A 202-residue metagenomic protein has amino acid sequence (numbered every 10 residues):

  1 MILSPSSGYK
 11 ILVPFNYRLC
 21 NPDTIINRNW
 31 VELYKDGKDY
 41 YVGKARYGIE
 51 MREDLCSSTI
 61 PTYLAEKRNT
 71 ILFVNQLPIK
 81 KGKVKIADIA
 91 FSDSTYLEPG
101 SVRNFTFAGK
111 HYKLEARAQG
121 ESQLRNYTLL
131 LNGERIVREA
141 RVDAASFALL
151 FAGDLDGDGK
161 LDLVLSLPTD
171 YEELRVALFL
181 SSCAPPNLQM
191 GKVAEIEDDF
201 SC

Functional and structural regions predicted by a protein language model:
M1-K85, A90: N-terminal leader/presequence regions that precede the main folded/catalytic core
R46-Y47, R52, A90, T95-T106 (+2 more regions): A cross-kingdom feature that marks long, compositionally biased intrinsically disordered regions
L97, E139-L149, E197-C202: Repeat-based blade/solenoid architectures
S101-R103, F147-L155: Beta-propeller blade termini
K113-E115, D156-L167: Acidic/hydrophobic-patterned starts of short beta strands in beta-sheet-rich repeat architectures
A116-Q123, P168: Short loop/turn segments immediately following the C-termini of beta-strands
S122-T128, Y171-L178: Structural motif
N132, E173-V193: Beta-propeller blade repeat segments, especially FG-GAP/WD-type strand-to-loop junctions in 6- to 7-bladed propeller
